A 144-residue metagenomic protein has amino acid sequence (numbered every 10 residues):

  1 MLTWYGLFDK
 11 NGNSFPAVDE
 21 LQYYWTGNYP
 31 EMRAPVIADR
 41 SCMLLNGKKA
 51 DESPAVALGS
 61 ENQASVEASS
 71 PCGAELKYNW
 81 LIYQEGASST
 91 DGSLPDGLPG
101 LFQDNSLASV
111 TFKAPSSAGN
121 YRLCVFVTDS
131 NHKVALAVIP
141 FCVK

Functional and structural regions predicted by a protein language model:
M1-K48, A57, H132: Aromatic-rich peripheral "rim/lid" segments of glycoside hydrolase catalytic domains that contact and position glycan
P54-S60, A64-C72, Q84-G86, D129: Extracellular acidic, Ser/Thr/Pro-rich low-complexity tracts
E61, E75, A118-R122: Extracellular Ig-like/FN3 beta-sandwich strand-entry sites
Y78-W80: Short beta-strand elements bearing conserved aromatic residues within extracellular beta-rich modules
I82-F112: Surface-exposed, flexible coil segments in extracellular/virion-facing regions
K113-G119, S130-N131: Short, surface-exposed loop/turn segments at beta-strand-coil junctions that are enriched for proline with nearby
K133-I139: Extracellular and select intracellular beta-sandwich modules with Ser/Thr-enriched, small-residue motifs on
